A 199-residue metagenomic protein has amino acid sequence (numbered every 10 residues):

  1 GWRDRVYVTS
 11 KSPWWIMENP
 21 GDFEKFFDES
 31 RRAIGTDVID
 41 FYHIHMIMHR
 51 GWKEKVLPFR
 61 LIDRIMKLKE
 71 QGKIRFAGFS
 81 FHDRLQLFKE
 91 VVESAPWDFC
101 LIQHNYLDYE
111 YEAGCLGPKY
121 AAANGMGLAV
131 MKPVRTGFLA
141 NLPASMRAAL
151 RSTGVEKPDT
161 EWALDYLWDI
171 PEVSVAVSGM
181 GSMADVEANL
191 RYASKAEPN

Functional and structural regions predicted by a protein language model:
G1, P20-R31, W52-L61, D83-P96 (+1 more regions): Distinct, well-ordered alpha-helical segments
G1-V6, R64, E70: N-terminal binding-site loop/beta-alpha segment at the start of enzyme catalytic domains that lines or forms
V8, S30, I39-Y42, A77 (+5 more regions): Conserved, mostly hydrophobic/aromatic
K11-W15, I44-H49, S80-R84, Q103-L107 (+2 more regions): Active-site beta-loop-alpha junctions enriched in small/polar residues
R32-W52: Active-site groove signature of glycoside hydrolases
I65, W97-Y111, G154-V155: Acidic, His- and aromatic-enriched active-site or binding-groove loops in soluble protein domains that engage sugars
R75-F79, L101-I102, V175-V177: Short catalytic-loop micro-motif centered on adjacent basic/acidic residues
S94-P96, C115-N199: Structured C-terminal cap/extension of enzyme domains
